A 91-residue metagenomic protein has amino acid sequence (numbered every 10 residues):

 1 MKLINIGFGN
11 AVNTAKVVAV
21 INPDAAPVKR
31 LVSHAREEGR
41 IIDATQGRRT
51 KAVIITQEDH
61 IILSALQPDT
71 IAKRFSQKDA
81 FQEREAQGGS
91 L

Functional and structural regions predicted by a protein language model:
M1-A11: Short aromatic-glycine motifs in intrinsically disordered, low-complexity regions
I6, V18, T50-K51, D59-I62: Small-residue-enriched, tightly packed secondary-structure blocks
V12, A26: Short alpha-helical
T14-N22: Phosphoinositide-dependent membrane-docking surfaces
P27-E38, D43: Compact, glycine-rich, soluble single-domain proteins
D43-Q57: Short, structured protein-protein interaction patches enriched in aromatics and acidic/basic residues, typified by
I54-L91: C-terminal structural segments of small proteins and small subunits
